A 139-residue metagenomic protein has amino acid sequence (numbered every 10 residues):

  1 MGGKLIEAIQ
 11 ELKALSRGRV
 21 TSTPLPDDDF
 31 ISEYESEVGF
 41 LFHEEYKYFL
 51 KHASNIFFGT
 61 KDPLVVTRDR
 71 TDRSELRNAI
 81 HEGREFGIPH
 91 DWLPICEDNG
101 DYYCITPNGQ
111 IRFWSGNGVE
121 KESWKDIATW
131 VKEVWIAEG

Functional and structural regions predicted by a protein language model:
M1-C104, E138-G139: A surface-exposed partner-binding patch
D101-T129: Segments surrounding the PLD/"HKD" phosphodiesterase catalytic module and close analogs
A128-G139: A short, charged
